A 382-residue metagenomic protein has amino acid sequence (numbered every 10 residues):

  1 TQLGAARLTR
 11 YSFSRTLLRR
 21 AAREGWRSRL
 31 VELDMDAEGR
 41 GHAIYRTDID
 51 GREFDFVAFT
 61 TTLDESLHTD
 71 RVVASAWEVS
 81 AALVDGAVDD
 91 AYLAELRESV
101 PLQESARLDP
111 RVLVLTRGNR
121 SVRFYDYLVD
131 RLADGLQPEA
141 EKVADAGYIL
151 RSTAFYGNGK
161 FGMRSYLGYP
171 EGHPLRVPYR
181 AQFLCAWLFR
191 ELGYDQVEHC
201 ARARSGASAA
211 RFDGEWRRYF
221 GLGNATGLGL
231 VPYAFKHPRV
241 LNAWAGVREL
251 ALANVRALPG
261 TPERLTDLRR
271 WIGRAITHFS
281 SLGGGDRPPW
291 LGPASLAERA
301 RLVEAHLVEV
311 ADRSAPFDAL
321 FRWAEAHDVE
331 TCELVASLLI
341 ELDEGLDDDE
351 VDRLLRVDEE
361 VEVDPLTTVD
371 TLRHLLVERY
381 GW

Functional and structural regions predicted by a protein language model:
T1-A5: A short, surface-exposed helix-loop junction/capping segment
A6-L30: Amphipathic alpha-helical segments
G39-I44: Short, hydrophobic/aromatic-rich segments at coil-to-beta transitions
D48-V114, M163-L167, V177, Q182 (+10 more regions): Intrinsically disordered, low-complexity regulatory segments enriched in Ser/Thr/Pro and charged residues
S99-N158, M163-G168, Q196: Charged, structured surface patches that assemble and position nucleic-acid processing machinery
P138, A144, I149, A154 (+7 more regions): Sequence-level signature for long, low-complexity tracts enriched in small/hydrophobic residues
L222-N224, L230-Y233, H237, L252-P262 (+1 more regions): Charge-dense, extended regions
